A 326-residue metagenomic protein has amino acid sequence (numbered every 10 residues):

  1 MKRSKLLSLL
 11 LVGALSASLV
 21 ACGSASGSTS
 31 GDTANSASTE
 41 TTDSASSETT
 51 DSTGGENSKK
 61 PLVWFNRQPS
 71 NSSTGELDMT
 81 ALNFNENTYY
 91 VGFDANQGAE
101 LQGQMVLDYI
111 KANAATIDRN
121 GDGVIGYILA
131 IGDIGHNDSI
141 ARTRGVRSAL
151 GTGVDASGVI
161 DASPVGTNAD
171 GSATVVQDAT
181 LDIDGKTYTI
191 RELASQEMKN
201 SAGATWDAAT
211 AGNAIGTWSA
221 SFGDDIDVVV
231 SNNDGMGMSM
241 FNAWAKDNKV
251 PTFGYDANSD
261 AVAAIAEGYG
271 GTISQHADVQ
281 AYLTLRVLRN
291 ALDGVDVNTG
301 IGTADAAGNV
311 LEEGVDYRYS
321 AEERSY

Functional and structural regions predicted by a protein language model:
M1-L10: Bacterial N-terminal signal peptides that target proteins for export
S18-A21: C-terminal motif of bacterial Sec signal peptides marking the signal peptidase cleavage site
G23-S26: Bacterial signal peptide processing site
A34-A37, A45, D51-A112, T116 (+1 more regions): Acidic/His-rich segments in extracytoplasmic proteins that coordinate ligands and/or metal ions
A37, D51-S58, L62, V146 (+2 more regions): Hydrophobic alpha-helical
N83, Y89-D122, A141, A208-G212 (+2 more regions): Hydrophobic alpha-helical segments within soluble ligand-binding/sensing domains
G98-Q102, N137-R191, T210, A214 (+1 more regions): Short, solvent-exposed amphipathic alpha-helices that sit in or adjacent to ligand/effector-binding or catalytic
V124-I125, A130-I131, D138, L150 (+2 more regions): Hinge/cleft segment of the Venus flytrap/periplasmic-binding protein
